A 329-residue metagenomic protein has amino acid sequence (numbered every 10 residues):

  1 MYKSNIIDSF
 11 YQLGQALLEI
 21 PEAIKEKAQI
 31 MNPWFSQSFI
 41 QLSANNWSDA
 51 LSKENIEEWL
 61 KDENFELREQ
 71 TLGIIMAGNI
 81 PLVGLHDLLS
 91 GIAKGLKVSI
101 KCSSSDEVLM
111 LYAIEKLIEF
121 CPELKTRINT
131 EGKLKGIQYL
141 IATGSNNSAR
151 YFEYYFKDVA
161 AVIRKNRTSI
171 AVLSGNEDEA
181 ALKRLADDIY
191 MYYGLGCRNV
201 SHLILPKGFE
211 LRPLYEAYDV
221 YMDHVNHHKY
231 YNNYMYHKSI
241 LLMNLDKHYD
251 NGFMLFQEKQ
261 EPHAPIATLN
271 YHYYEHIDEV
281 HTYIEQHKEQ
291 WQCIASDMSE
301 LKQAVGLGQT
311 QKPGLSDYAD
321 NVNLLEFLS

Functional and structural regions predicted by a protein language model:
M1-G73, L82, N270-E279, Q290-L301 (+1 more regions): N-terminal Rossmann-like NAD(P)+-binding subdomain of aldehyde/semialdehyde dehydrogenases
I6, S90-K94, V280: Hydrophobic alpha-helical segments that mediate membrane insertion or helix-helix packing
E57-F120: Conserved small-residue-rich beta-alpha loop and adjacent elements that most often cradle the phosphate/pyrophosphate
K61-N79, E131-G136, N146-S148, M254-L255 (+1 more regions): Donor nucleotide-activated moiety binding/catalytic core segment of transferases that use nucleotide-activated donors
D87, Y151-F152, Y283: A short acidic, amphipathic alpha-helical/loop segment
M110-A113, F152, L214: Hydrophobic packing residues within well-ordered alpha-helices of enzyme cores
C121-L203, K207-F209, P265, G314-L328: Conserved NAD(P)+-binding/catalytic subdomain of aldehyde/semialdehyde dehydrogenases
Y193-V200, I204-S329: NAD(P)-dependent aldehyde/semialdehyde dehydrogenase
